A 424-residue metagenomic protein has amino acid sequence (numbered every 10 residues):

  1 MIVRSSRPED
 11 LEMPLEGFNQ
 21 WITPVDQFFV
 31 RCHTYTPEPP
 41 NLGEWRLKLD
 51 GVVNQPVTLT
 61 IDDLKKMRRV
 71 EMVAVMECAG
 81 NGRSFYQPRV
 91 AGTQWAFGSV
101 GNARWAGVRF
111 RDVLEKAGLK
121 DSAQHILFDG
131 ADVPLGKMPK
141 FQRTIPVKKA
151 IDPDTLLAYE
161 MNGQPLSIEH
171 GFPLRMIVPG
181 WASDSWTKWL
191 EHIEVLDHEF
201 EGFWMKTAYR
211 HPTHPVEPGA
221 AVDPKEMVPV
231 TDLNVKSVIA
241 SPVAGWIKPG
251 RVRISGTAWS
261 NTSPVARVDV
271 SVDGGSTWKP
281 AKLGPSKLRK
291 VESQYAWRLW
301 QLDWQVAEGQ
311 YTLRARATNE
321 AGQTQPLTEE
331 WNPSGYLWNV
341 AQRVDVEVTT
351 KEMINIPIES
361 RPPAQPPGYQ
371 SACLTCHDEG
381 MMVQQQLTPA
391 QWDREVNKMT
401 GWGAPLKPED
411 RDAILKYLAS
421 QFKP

Functional and structural regions predicted by a protein language model:
M1-K351: Structured, non-membrane catalytic/scaffold regions adjacent to prosthetic-group chemistry
E44, K48, W105, R109-D112 (+4 more regions): Extracytoplasmic/secreted proteins, especially bacterial periplasmic and envelope-associated proteins
R69, V100-W105, P363, P367 (+3 more regions): Soluble non-cytosolic domains of exported or imported proteins
V270, P405-P424: C-terminal capping alpha-helices of c-type cytochrome domains
E352-G368, G401, P408: Electrostatic cytochrome c docking/interface patches
Y369-G380, I414, L418: The canonical Cys-X-X-Cys-His
T375-A404: Gly/Gly-Pro-rich "capping" loops immediately C-terminal to redox-active cysteine motifs in periplasmic/lumenal
